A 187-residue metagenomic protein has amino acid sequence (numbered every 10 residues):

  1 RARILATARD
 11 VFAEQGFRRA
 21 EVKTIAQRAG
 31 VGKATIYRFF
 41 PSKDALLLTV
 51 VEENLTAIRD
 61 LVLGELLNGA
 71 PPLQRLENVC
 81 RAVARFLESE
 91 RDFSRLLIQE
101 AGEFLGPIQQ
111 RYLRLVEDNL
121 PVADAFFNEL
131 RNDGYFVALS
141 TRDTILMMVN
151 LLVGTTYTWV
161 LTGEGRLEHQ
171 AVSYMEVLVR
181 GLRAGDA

Functional and structural regions predicted by a protein language model:
R3, T7, V11-A45, T49: Helix-turn-helix
L5, E77, R81, L120-N128 (+3 more regions): An amphipathic alpha-helix signature
F40, I98-F104: Short helix-capping/turn signature of helix-turn-helix
K43, N54, I58, L76-V79 (+6 more regions): Hydrophobic/aromatic residues within well-ordered alpha-helical segments
T49, L63-S89, I145-M148: Hydrophobic alpha-helical connector segments
T56-G64, G106-D133, R142-L146, H169: Amphipathic alpha-helical packing segments from all-alpha helical-bundle domains
L96-I98, Q109, N132-V177, G185-A187: Hydrophobic/aromatic-rich alpha-helical bundle segments in the mid-to-C-terminal region
